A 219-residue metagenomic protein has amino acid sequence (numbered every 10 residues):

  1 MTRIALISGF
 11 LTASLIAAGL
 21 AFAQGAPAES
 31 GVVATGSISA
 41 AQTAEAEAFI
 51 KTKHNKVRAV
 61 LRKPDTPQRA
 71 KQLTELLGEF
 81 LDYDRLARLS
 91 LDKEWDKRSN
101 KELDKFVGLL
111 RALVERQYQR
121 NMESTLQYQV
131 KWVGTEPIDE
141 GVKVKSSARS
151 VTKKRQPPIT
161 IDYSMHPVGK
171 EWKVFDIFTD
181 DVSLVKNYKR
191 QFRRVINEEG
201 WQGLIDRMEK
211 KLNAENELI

Functional and structural regions predicted by a protein language model:
M1-A5: Positively charged n-region of N-terminal signal peptides that target proteins for export
S8-G19: Bacterial N-terminal signal peptides
Q24-A44, K154-Q156, D206, N213-I219: Compositionally biased, proline/threonine/alanine/serine-rich low-complexity intrinsically disordered stretches
G31-Y118: Early exported N-terminus immediately downstream of N-terminal targeting peptides
W95, A112-L113, P137, S150-T152 (+1 more regions): Solvent-exposed loop/turn segments at secondary-structure junctions within structured extracellular/periplasmic domains
R116-I159, K211-I219: Surface-exposed, charged secondary-structure patches
P158-K186: Short beta-strand edge/turn micro-motifs at domain boundaries
D176-I219: Low-complexity, intrinsically disordered terminal/linker segments enriched in charged and Gly/Pro repeats
